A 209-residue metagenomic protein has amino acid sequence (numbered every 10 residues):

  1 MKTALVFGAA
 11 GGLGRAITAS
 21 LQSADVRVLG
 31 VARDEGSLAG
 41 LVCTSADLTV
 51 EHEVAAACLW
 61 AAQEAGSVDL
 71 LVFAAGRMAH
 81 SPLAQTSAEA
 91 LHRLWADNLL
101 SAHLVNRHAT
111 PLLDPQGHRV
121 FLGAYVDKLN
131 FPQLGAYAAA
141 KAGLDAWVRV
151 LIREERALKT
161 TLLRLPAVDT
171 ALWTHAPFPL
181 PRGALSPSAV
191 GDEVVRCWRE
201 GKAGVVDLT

Functional and structural regions predicted by a protein language model:
F7, V68-G76, N98, F121 (+1 more regions): Rossmann-fold scaffold of SDR-type NAD(P)-dependent oxidoreductases
A10, G14-A19: N-terminal Rossmann NAD(P)H-binding glycine-rich loop of SDR-like oxidoreductase domains
A39-H52: Rossmann-fold cofactor-recognition segment
A62, D97-G117, R153: Amphipathic alpha-helical dimer-interface segment in Rossmann-like NAD(P)H-dependent oxidoreductases
R77, A84-H103, L144: Catalytic Tyr-X3-Lys loop
W95-A102, N106, P132, A140 (+1 more regions): Short alpha-helix in the Rossmann-fold core of NAD(P)-dependent oxidoreductases
H118-G143, V148-R156, A167: Catalytic loop of short-chain dehydrogenase/reductase
L158, L162-R164, F178-T209: C-terminal helical subdomain
